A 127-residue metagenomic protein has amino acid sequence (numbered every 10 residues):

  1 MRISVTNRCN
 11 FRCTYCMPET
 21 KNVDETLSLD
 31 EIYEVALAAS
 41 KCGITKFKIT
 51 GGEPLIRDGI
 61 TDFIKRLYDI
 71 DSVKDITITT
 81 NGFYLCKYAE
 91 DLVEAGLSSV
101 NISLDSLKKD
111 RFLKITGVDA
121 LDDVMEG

Functional and structural regions predicted by a protein language model:
M1-I76: Conserved alpha-helical substructure of the radical SAM core
D58-G127: Conserved AdoMet/S-adenosylmethionine-binding subsite of the radical SAM
